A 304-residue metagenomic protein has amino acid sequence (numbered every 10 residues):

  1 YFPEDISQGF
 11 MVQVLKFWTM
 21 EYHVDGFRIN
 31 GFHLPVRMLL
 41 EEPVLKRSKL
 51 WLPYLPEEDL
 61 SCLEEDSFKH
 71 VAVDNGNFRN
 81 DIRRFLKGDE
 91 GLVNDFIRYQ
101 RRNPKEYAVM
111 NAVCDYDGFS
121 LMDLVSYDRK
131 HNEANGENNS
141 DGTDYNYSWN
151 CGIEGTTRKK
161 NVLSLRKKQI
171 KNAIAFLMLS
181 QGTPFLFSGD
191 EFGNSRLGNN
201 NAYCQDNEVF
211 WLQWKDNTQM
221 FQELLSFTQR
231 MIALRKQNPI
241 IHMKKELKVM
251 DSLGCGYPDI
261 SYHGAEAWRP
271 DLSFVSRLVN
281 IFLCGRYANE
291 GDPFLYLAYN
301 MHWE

Functional and structural regions predicted by a protein language model:
Y1-I6, K160-L165, K215-Q219, W268-P270: Short, contiguous acidic/charged loop-to-helix segments that flank catalytic cores in large enzymes
Y1-Y22, F32-E42: Substrate-binding/active-site clefts of carbohydrate-active enzymes
S7-W18, R166-L177, Q181, L224-L234: Alpha-helical packing segments of well-folded alpha/beta enzyme cores
H23, P35-S188, F192, N201-Q205 (+5 more regions): Conserved alpha/beta catalytic core and glycan-binding cleft of carbohydrate-active enzymes
G26-R28: Conserved beta-strand positions in the central sheet of alpha/beta enzyme cores
R196-Q229: Extended hydrophobic/aromatic segments used for targeting, binding, or gating
Q219-H263: Catalytic cores of secreted or luminal carbohydrate-active enzymes
D259-E304: Carbohydrate-binding surface patches
